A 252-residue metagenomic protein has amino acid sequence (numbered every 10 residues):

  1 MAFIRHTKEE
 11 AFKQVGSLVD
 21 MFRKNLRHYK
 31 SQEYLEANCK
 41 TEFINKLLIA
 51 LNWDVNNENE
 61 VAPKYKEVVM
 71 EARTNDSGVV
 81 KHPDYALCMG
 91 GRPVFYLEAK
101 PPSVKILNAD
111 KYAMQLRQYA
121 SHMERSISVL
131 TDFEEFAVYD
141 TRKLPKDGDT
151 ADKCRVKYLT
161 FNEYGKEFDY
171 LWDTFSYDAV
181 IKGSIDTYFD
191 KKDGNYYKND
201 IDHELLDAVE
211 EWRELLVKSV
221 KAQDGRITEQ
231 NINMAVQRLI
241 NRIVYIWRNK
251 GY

Functional and structural regions predicted by a protein language model:
M1-R27, D76-V79, M89-P93, A99-R248: Short, basic/polar, glycine-containing "phosphate-handling" surface segments that engage DNA
L26-E67: Acidic-basic catalytic patches of nuclease active cores, encompassing PD-(D/E)XK and other metal-cofactor nuclease
Q32, E36, T74-N75, K105: Short secondary-structure transition/capping motifs
T41, N45-I49, K81-P83, M114-R117: N-terminal, well-ordered alpha-helical segments
L47-N52, I240-Y252: Short alpha-helix boundary/capping elements
N57-E58, Q223, K250-G251: Short, polar/charged, Gly/Pro-enriched helix-capping and turn/loop motifs at alpha-helix termini and inter-helix linkers
N57-G91: Active-site metal-binding core of divalent-cation-utilizing nuclease and nuclease-like domains
